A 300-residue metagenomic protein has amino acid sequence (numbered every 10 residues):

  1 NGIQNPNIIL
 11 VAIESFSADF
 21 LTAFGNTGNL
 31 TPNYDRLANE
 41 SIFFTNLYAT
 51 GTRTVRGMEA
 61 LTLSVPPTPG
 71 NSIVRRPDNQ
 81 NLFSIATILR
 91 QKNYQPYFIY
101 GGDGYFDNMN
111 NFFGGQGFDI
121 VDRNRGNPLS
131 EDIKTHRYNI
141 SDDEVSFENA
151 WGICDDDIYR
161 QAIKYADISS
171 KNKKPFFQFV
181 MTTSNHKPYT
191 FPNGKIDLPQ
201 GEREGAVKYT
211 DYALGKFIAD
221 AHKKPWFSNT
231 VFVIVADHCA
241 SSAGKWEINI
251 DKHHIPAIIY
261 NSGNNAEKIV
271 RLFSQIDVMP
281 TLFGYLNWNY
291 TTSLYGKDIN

Functional and structural regions predicted by a protein language model:
N1-N300: Solvent-exposed soluble domains appended to multi-pass membrane proteins
